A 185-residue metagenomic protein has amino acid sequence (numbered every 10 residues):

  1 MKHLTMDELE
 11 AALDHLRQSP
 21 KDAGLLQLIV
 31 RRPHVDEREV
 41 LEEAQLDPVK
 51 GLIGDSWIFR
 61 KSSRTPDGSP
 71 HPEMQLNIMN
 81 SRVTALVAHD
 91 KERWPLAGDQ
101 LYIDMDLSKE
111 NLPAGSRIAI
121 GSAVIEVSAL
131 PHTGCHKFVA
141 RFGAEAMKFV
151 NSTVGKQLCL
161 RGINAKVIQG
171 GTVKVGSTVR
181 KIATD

Functional and structural regions predicted by a protein language model:
M1-D185: Metal-cofactor-dependent catalytic cores
